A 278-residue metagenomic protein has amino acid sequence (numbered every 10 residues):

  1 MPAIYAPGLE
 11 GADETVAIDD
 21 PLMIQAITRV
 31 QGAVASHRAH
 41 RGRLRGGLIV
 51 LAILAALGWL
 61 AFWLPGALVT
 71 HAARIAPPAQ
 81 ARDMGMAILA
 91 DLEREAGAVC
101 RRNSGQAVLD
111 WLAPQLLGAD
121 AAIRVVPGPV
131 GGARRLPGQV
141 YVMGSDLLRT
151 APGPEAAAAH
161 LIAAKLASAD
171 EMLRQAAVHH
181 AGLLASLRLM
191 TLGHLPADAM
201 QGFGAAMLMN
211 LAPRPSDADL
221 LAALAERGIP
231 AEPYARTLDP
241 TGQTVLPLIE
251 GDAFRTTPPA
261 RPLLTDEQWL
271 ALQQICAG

Functional and structural regions predicted by a protein language model:
M1-A33: N-terminal accessory interaction module
D20, M143-S145, P196, T265: Helix N-cap / beta->alpha transition motif
G32-R45: Short, Lys/Arg-rich cytosolic juxtamembrane segment immediately N-terminal
G47-L64: Hydrophobic membrane-insertion alpha-helices, especially the h-region of bacterial N-terminal signal peptides
P65-Q175: Peri-catalytic and regulatory segments of divalent metal-dependent proteins
G66, A73-R74, P78, L187-G278: Metalloprotease/metallohydrolase-associated module, dominated by Zn2+-dependent proteases
G153-P154, H180-A185: Glycine- and acidic-residue-rich phosphate-binding/metal-coordinating active-site segment common to enzymes that handle
L173-V178, T191: Long, compositionally biased eukaryotic signaling regions
